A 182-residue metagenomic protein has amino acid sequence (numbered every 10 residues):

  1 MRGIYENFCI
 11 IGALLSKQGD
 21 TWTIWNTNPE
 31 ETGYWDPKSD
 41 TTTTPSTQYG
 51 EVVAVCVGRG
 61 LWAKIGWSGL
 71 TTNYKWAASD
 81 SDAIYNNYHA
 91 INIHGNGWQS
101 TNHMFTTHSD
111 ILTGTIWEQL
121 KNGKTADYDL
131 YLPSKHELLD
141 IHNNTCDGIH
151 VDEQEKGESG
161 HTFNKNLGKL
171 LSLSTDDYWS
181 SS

Functional and structural regions predicted by a protein language model:
M1-D127: Short, compositionally biased
T101-Y131, K135-S182: An exposed tryptophan-centered "aromatic clamp" motif
